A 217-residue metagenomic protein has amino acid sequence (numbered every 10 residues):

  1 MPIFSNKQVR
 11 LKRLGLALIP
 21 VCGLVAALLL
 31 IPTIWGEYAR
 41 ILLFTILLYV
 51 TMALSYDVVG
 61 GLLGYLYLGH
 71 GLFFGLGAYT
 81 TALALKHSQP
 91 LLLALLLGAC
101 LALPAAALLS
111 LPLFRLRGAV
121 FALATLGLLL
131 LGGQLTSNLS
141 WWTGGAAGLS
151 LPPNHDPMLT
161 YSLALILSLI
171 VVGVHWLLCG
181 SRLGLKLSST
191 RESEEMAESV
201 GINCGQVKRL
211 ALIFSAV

Functional and structural regions predicted by a protein language model:
M1-V217: Transmembrane alpha-helices and adjacent helix-loop boundaries
